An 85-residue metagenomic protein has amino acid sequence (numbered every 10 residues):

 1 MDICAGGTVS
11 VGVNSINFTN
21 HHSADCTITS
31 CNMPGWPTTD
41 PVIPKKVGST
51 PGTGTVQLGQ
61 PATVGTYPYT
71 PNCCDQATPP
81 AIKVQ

Functional and structural regions predicted by a protein language model:
M1-I16: N-terminal edge beta-strand
D2, T29, P71-N72: Extracellular secreted precursors and ectodomains with disulfide-bonded cysteine-rich loops/domains
G12-N14, A24, T78: Residues that flank catalytic or metal-binding motifs in active/ligand-binding sites
T19-H22: Asparagine-centered strand-capping/turn motif at beta-strand->loop junctions
D25-P37: Short, surface-exposed beta-strand/strand-loop-strand elements in extracellular ectodomains
T38-V42: Extracellular beta-sheet repeat scaffolds used for adhesion and glycan interaction
P44-Q85: Extracellular/periplasmic metallocenter environments
